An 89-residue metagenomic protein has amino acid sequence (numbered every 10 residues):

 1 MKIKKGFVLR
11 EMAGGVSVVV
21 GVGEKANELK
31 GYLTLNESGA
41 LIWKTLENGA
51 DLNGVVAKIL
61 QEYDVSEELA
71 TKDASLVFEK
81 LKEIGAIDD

Functional and structural regions predicted by a protein language model:
M1-N27: Long, low-complexity, charged/polar intrinsically disordered regions in eukaryotic proteins
K25, G31-D89: Long, charge-rich, low-complexity alpha-helical segments
